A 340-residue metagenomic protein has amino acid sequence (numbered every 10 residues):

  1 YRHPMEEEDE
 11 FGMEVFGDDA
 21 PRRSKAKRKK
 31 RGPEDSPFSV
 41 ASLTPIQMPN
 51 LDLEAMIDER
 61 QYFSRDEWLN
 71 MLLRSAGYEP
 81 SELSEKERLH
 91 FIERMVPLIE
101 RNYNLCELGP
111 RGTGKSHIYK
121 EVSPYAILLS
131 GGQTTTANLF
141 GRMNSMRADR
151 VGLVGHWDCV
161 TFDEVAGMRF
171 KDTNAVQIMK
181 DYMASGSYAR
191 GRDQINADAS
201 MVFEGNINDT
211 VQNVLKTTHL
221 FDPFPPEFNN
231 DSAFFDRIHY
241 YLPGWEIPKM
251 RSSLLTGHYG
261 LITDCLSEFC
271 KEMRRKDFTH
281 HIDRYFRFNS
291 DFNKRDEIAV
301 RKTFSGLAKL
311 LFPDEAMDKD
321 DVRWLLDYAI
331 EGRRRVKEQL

Functional and structural regions predicted by a protein language model:
Y1-S75: Extended, charged/polar low-complexity intrinsically disordered regions
Q47-L51, W157-F162, N208-D209, V214-T217 (+2 more regions): Short acidic (Asp/Glu) and glycine-rich catalytic loops that position anionic groups and cofactors
L72, M95, M179, L266 (+1 more regions): Short amphipathic C-terminal alpha-helix that caps PH/PH-like domains
E79-N213, T218-D222, D236: Conserved ASCE/P-loop NTPase catalytic core
E93-M95, A189, F224-N229, S252-L255 (+1 more regions): Short secondary-structure capping micro-motifs at structural edges
D172-V176, N196-D198, F228-F235, Y259-T263 (+2 more regions): Amphipathic alpha-helical transducer elements in NTP-driven molecular machines
L215-K249: A short helix-turn-beta junction within AAA+ P-loop NTPase domains corresponding to the substrate/partner-engaging
H239-L340: Conserved NTP phosphate-binding and transfer environment spanning the P-loop NTPase/kinase superfamily
